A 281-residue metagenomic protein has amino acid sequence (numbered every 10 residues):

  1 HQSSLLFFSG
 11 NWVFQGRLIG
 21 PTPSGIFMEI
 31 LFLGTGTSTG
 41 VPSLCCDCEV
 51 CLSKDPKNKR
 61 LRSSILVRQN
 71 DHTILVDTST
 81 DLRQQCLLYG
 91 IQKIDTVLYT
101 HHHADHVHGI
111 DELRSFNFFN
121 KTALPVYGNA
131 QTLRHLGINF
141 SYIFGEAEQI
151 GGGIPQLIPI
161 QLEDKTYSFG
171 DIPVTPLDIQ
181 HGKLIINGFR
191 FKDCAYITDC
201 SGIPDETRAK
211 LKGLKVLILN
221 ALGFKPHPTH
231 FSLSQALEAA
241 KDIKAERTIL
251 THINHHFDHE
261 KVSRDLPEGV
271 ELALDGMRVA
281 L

Functional and structural regions predicted by a protein language model:
H1-Q2, Q15: Low-complexity, intrinsically disordered or signal/transmembrane-proximal segments
L5-L6, L18: Leucine-biased recognition of intrinsically disordered, low-complexity hydrophobic segments
Q15-R17, P21-G25: Intrinsically disordered, low-complexity segments enriched in serine/threonine/proline/glycine and often basic
P23-I197, E206, S263-L281: Binuclear metal-dependent hydrolase catalytic cores
G202-L281: Cap/insert and terminal regions of metallo-dependent hydrolase folds
